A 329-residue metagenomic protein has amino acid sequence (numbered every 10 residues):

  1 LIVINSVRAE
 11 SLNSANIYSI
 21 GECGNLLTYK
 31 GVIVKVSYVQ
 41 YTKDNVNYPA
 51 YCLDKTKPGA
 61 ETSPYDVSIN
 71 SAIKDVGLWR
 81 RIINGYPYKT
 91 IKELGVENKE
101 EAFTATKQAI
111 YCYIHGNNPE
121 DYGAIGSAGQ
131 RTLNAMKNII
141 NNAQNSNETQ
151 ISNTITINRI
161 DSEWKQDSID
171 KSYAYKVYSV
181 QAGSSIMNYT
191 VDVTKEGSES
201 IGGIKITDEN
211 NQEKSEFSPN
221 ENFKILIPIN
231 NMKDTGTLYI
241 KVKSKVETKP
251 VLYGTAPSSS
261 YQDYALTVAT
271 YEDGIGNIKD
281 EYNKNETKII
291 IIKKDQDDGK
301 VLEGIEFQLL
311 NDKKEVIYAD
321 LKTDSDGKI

Functional and structural regions predicted by a protein language model:
I4-A9: Sec/Tat signal peptide C-region and signal peptidase I cleavage site
E10-E148: Short, surface-exposed polybasic-aromatic patches that bind anionic ligands, especially phosphate groups
N118-N283: Acidic/charged, solvent-exposed loop-and-adjacent secondary-structure segments enriched in E/D, K/R, S/T, and G/P
I186-T190, K288, G304-E306, D320: Exposed beta-strand and adjacent loop surfaces of beta-rich binding modules that mediate intermolecular recognition
V193-K195, K293, L309-N311: Conserved aromatic beta-strand anchor motif in extracellular beta-sandwich/beta-rich domains
G197, D297, N311-E315: Solvent-exposed strand-loop boundary residues in beta-sheet-rich modules
I291-E303: Structural motif
K313-I329: Short, acidic Ser/Thr/Gly-rich low-complexity loop/linker segments typical of extracellular and cell-surface proteins
